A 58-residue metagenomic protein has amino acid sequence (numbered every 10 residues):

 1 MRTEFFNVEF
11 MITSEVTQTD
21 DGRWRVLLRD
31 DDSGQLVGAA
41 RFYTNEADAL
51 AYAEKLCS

Functional and structural regions predicted by a protein language model:
M1-L27: Short N-terminal "domain-start" leader segments that mark the transition from disordered tails or signal peptides into
D31-S58: A short, charged, amphipathic alpha-helix used as a generic interaction element across diverse proteins
